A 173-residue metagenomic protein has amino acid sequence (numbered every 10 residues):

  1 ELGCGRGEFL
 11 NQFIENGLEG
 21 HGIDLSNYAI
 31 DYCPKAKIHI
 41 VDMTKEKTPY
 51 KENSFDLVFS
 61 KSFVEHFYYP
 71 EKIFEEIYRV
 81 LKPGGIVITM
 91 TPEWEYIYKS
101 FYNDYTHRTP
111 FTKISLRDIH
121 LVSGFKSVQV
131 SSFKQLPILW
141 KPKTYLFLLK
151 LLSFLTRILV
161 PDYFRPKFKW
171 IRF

Functional and structural regions predicted by a protein language model:
E1-K99, R117-H120: Conserved SAM-binding loop
E8, L25, Y68-E76, V80 (+1 more regions): S-adenosyl-L-methionine-dependent methyltransferase catalytic module, highlighting the catalytic core
